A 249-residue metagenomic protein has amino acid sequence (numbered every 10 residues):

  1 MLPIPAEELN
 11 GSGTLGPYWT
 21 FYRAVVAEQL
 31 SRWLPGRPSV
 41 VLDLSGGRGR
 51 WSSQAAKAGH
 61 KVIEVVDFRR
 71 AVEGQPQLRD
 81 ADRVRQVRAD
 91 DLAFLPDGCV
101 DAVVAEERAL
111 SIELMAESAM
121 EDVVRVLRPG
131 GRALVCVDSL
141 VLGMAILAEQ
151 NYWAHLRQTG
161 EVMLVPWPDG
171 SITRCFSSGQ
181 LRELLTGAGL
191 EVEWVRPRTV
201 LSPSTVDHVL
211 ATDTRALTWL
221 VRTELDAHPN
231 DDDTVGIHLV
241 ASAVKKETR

Functional and structural regions predicted by a protein language model:
M1-R37, R50, Q54, V206: Conserved class I S-adenosyl-L-methionine
R48-D91: Class I SAM-dependent methyltransferase SAM/SAH-binding core
A93-V103: A short acidic, Gly/Pro-enriched loop at the edge of an enzyme's catalytic core that lines a small-molecule cofactor
A102-M115: A short SAM/SAH-binding and catalytic strip from SAM-dependent methyltransferases
E117-R132: A short glycine-rich, Lys/Arg-flanked "PGG" loop and its adjoining helix->strand segment in the class I
R132-E161: Conserved class I S-adenosyl-L-methionine
S171-G189: Short alpha-helix
E183, W194-R249: A C-terminal cap/extension of S-adenosyl-L-methionine-dependent methyltransferases that defines the acceptor-substrate
